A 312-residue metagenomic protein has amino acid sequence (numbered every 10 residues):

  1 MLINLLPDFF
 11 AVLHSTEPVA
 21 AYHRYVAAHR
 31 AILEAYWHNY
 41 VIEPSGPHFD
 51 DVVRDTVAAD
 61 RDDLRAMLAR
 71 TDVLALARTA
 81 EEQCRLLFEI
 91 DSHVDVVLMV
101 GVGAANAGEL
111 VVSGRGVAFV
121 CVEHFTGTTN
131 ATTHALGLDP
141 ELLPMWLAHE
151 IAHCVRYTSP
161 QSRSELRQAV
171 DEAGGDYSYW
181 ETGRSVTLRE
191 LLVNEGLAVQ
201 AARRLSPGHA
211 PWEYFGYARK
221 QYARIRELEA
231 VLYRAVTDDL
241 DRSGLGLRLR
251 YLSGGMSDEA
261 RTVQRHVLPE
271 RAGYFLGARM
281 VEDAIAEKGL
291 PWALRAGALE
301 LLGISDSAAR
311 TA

Functional and structural regions predicted by a protein language model:
M1-R70, L74: Non-catalytic architectural context of zinc metalloproteases
D62-V122: Auxiliary, metal-adjacent structural segments of Zn-dependent hydrolase domains
T71-A75, L192, R271, F275: Soluble non-cytosolic domains of exported or imported proteins
C84, L192-S206: An active-site-proximal "capping" alpha-helix that borders the catalytic cofactor pocket
V97-P144, A148-I151, Y157-T158: Active-site scaffold of zinc-dependent metalloenzymes
Y157-N194: Post-HEXXH active-site segment of zinc metalloproteases
Q161-V170, A202-I225: Short acidic alpha-helical/loop segments enriched in Asp/Glu that coordinate divalent cations
E213-A312: Pan-zinc metallopeptidase signature
